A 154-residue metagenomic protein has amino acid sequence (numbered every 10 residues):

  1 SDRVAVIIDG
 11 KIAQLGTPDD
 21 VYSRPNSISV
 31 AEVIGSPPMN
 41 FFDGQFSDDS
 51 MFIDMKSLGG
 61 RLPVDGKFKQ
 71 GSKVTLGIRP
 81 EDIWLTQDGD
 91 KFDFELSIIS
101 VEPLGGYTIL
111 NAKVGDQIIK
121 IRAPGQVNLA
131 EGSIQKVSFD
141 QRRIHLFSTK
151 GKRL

Functional and structural regions predicted by a protein language model:
V6-I7, I78: Catalytic metal- and UDP-sugar-binding loop of GT-A-like glycosyltransferases, i.e., residues flanking the conserved
I7-G16, R24: ABC ATPase "signature
D19-S23, A31-I34: Short acidic-hydrophobic catalytic motif
R24-V30, K91-E95: Short Pro/Gly-enriched beta-strand edge/turn motifs at strand-loop
N26, G35-P38: A generic structural signal for secondary-structure junctions that act as hinges or helix/strand caps at the edges
P37-F41, D48-L154: Non-catalytic connector elements of ABC transporters
